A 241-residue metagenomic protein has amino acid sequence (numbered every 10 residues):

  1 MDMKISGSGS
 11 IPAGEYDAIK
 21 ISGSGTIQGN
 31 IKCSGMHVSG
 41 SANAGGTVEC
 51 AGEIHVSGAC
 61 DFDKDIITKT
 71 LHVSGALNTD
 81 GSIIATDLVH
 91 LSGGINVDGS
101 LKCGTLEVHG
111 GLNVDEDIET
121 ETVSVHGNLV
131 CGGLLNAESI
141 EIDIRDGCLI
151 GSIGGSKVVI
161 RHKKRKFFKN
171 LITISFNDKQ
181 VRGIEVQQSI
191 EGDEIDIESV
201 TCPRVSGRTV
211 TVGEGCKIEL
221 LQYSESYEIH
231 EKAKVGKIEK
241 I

Functional and structural regions predicted by a protein language model:
M1-I241: Extended beta-solenoid/beta-helix repeat architectures
